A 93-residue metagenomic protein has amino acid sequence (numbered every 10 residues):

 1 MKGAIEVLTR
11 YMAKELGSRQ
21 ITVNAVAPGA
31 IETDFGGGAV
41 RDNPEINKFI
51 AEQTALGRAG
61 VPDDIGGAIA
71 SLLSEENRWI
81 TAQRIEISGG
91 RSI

Functional and structural regions predicted by a protein language model:
M1, T9: Active-site helix of classical SDR
K2, G66: Conserved catalytic core of two-component sensor histidine kinases
K14-S18, R78: Alpha-helical segment proximal to the catalytic Tyr-Lys
S18, A30-Q53: A glycine/serine/threonine-rich, flexible loop-to-helix segment that serves as the NAD(P) cofactor-binding "lid"
S18-I21, Q83: Active-site loop of short-chain dehydrogenase/reductase
T22-E32, L73, E86-S88: Conserved SDR Rossmann-fold cofactor-binding beta-strand/turn motif
T54-I65, E76: A conserved structural motif in NAD(P)-dependent oxidoreductases
A70, T81-I93: Short C-terminal tail/terminal secondary-structure segment of NAD(P)H-dependent dehydrogenase/reductase domains
